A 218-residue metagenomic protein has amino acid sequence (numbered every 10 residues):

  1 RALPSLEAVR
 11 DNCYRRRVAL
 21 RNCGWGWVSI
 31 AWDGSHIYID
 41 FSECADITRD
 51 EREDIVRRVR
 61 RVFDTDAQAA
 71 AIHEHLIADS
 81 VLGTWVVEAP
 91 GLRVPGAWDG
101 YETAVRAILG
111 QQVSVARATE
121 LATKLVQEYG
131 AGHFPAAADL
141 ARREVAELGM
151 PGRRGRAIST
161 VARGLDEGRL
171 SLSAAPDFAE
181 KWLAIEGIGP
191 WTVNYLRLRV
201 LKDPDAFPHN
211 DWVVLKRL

Functional and structural regions predicted by a protein language model:
R1-L218: HhH-family (HhH-GPD) DNA N-glycosylase catalytic core used in base-excision repair
